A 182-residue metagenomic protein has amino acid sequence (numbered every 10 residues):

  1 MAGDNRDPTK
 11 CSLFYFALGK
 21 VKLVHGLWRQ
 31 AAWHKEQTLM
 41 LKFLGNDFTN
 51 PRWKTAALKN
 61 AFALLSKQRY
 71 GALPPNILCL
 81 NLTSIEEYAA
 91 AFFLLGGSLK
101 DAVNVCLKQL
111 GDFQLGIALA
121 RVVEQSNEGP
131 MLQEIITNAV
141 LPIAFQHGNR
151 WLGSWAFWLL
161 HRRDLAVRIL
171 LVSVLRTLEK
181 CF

Functional and structural regions predicted by a protein language model:
M1-F182: Extended alpha-helical solenoid/arm regions of large eukaryotic scaffolding proteins
